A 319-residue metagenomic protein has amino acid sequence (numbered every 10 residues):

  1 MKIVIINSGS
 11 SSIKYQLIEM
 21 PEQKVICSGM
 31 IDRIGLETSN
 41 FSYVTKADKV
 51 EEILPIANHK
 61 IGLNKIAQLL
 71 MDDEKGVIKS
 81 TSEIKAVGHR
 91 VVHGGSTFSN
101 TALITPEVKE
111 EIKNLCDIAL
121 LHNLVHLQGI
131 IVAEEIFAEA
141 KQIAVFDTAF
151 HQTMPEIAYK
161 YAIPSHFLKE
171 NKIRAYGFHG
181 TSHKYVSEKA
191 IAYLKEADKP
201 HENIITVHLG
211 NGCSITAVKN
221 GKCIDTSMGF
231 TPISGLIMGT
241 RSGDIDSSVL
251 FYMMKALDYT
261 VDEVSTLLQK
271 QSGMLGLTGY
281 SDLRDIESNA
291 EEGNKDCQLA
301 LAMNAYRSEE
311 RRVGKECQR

Functional and structural regions predicted by a protein language model:
M1-V4: Extreme N-terminal starter segment of soluble prokaryotic enzymes
S12-A57, G229: Short glycine-rich, Thr/Ser-proximal phosphate-binding strand/loop in the N-terminal lobe of ATP-dependent enzymes
L70, E74-H122, I143, A149-A158: Short beta-strand-loop/turn "lid" adjacent to the catalytic site in phosphate-handling enzymes
H89, L120-L124, K141-F146, I205-V207 (+2 more regions): General beta-strand structural signal in soluble alpha/beta enzymes
Q152-M253: Glycine-rich phosphate-binding loop of actin/hexokinase-like ATP-binding domains
A256-A300: A mobile "lid/hinge" subdomain adjacent to the ATP/sugar-phosphate binding pocket shared across diverse ATP-dependent
E310-C317: Conserved small/polar residues in nucleotide/adenosyl-binding loops
